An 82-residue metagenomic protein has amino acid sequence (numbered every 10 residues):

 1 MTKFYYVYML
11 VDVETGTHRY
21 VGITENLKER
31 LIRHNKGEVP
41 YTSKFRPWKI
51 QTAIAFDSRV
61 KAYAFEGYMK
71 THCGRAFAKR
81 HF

Functional and structural regions predicted by a protein language model:
M1-V39, R46, A53-F56, V60-R75 (+1 more regions): GIY-YIG nuclease catalytic motif and its immediate N-terminal context
